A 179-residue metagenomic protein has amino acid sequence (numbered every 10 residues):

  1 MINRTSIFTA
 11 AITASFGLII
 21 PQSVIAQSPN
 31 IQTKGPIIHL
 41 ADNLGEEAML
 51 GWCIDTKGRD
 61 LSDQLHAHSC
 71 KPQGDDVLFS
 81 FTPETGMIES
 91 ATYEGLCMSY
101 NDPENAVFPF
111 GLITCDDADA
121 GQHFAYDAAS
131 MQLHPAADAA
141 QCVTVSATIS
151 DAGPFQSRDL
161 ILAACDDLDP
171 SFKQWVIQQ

Functional and structural regions predicted by a protein language model:
M1-A11: Bacterial N-terminal signal peptides that target proteins for export
T5, G17, P29-I31: Sterically constrained small-residue positions within well-ordered secondary structures of folded domains
T9-I19: Bacterial N-terminal signal peptides
I20-A26: Sec/Tat signal peptide C-region and signal peptidase I cleavage site
A26-Q179: Lectin-like carbohydrate-binding module/patch detector with strong preference for beta-trefoil
